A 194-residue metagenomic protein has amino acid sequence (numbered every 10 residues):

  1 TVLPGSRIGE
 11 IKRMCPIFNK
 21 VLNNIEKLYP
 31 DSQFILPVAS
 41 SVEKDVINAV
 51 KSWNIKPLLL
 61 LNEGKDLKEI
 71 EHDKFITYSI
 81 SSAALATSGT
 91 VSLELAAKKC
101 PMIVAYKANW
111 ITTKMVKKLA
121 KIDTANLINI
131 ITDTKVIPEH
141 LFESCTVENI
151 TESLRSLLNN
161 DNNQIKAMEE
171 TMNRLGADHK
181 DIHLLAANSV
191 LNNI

Functional and structural regions predicted by a protein language model:
T1-I194: Nucleotide-activated sugar donor-binding and catalytic core shared by glycosyltransferases and related lipid-linked
